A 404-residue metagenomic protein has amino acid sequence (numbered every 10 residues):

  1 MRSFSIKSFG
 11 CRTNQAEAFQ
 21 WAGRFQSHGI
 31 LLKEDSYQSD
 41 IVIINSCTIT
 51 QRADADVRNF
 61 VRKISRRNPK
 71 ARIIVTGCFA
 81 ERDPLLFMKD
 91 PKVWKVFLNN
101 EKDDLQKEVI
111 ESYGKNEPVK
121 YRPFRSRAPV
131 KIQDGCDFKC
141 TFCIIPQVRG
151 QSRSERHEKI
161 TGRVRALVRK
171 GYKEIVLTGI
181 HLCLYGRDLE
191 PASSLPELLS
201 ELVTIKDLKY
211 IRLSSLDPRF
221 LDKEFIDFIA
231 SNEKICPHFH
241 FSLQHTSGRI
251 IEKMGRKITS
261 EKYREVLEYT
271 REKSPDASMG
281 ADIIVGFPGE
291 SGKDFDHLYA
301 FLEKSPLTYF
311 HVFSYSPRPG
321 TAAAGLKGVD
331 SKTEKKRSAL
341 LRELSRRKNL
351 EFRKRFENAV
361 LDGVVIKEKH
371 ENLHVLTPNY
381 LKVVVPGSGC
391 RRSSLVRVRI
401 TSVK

Functional and structural regions predicted by a protein language model:
M1-E108: Cofactor-cradling patches in redox/metallo enzymes
C11, Y185-V203, D207, Y315-R347: Radical SAM enzyme [4Fe-4S]-AdoMet core and its adjacent flexible, acidic and glycine-rich loops/tails across
R52-F60, R153, R249-G255: Glycine/threonine-rich flexible loop motifs
I73-I74, R82-D83, R169-G292: Conserved SAM/AdoMet-binding glycine-rich loop
F97-V130: N-terminal [4Fe-4S]-dependent radical SAM core
R125-E158: Canonical Radical SAM [4Fe-4S] cluster-binding loop centered on the CxxxCxxC motif and its immediate flanking residues
R149-V176: Conserved alpha-helical substructure of the radical SAM core
G325-K404: Terminal RNA-binding accessory module
